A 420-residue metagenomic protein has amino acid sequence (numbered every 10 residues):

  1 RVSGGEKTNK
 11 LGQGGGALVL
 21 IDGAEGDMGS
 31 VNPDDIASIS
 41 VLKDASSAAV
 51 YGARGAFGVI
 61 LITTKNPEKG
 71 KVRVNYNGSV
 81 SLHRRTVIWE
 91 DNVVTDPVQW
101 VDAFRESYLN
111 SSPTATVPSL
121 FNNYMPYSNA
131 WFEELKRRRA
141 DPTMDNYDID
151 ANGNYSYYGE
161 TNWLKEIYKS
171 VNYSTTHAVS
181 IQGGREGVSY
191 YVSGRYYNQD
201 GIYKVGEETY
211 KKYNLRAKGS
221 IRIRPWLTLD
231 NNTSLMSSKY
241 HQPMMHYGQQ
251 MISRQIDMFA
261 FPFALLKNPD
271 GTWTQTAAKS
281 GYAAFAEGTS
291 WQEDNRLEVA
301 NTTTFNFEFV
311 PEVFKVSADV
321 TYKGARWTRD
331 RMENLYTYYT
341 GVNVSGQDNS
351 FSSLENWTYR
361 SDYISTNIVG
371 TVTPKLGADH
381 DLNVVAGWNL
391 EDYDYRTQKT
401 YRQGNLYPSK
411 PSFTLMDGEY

Functional and structural regions predicted by a protein language model:
R1-G4, I21-G23, K43, T64-N66 (+3 more regions): Flexible glycine-/small-residue-rich
R1-S3, G55-G78, S156-Y158, V179: N-terminal periplasmic accessory domains that precede and gate Gram-negative outer-membrane beta-barrel machines
G5-N9, G26-M28, A45-V50, P67-G70 (+1 more regions): Short beta-strands and strand-coil junctions in structured, solvent-facing domains, enriched
G14-G16, D34-I36, A45, G55-V59 (+2 more regions): Extracytoplasmic
G16-A17, D22-A49: Short acidic/polar hinge/loop motifs at secondary-structure boundaries that mediate gating or recognition
T64-N66, G183-R185, I221, F305-F309 (+1 more regions): Residue-level signature of outer-membrane beta-barrel architecture
K69-G159, Y197, G201-A300, S317-Y420: Surface-exposed loop/interface segments of Gram-negative outer-membrane beta-barrel transport/assembly proteins
